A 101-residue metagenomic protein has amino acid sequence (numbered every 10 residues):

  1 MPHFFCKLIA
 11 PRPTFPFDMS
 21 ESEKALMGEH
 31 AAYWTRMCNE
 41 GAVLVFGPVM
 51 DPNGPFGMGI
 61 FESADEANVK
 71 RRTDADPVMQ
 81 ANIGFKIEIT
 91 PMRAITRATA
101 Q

Functional and structural regions predicted by a protein language model:
M1-Q101: Conserved, structured core segments of small domains
